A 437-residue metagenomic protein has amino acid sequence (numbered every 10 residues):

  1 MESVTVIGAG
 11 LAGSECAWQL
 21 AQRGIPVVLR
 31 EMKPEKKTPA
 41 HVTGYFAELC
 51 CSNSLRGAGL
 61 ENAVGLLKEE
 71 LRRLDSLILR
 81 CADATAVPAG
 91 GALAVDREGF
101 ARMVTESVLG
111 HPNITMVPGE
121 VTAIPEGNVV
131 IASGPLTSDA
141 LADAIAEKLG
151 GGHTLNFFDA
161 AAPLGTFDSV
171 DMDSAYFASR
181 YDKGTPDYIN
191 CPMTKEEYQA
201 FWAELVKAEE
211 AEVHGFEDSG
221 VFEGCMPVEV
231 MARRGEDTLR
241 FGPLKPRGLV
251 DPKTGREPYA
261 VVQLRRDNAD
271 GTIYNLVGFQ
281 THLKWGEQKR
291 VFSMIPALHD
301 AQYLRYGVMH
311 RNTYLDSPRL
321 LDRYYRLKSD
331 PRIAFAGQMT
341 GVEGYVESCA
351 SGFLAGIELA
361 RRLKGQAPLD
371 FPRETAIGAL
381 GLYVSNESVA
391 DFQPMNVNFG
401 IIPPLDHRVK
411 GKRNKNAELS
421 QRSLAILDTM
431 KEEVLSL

Functional and structural regions predicted by a protein language model:
M1-A12: Beta1/beta-strand and adjacent pyrophosphate-binding region of the FAD-binding site in flavoprotein oxidoreductases
W18-L79, R373-V384: N-terminal FAD cofactor-binding segment of flavoenzymes
E48-G59, D83-G99: Dinucleotide-binding Rossmann-like beta1-alpha1 core, especially the glycine-rich loop that anchors the ADP
R97-M116: Helical element adjacent to the flavin cofactor pocket in flavoenzyme catalytic cores
G110-W285, K289-R290: Predominantly flavin-linked oxidoreductase catalytic cores and closely associated redox partners
L276-V342, C349-S351, L369-N386, F392-N396 (+1 more regions): A glycine-rich dinucleotide-binding beta-alpha-beta segment and adjacent secondary-structure elements that constitute
S348-L369: Internal hydrophobic alpha-helix adjacent to the cofactor/substrate pocket in enzyme cavities
P394-L437: C-terminal auxiliary extensions adjacent to catalytic cores
